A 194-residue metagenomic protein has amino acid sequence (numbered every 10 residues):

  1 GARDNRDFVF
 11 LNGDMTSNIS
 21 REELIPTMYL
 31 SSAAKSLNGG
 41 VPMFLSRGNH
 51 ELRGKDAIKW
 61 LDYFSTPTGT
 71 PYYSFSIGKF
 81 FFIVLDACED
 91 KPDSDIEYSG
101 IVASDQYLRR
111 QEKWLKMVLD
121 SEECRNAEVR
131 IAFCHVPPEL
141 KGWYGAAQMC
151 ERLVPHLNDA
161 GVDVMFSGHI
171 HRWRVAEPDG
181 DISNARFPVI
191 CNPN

Functional and structural regions predicted by a protein language model:
G1-E23: N-terminal active-site segment of His-dependent metallophosphoesterases
D7, E128-R130, D163: Conserved acidic residues
V9-L11, L45, A132, F166: Residue-level marker for buried hydrophobic side chains located in beta-strands that build the well-ordered beta-sheet
L11-T16, L119-K141: Short acidic, glycine-rich surface-loop motifs adjacent to enzyme active sites
G13-D14, G48-N49, H135, G168-H169: Active-site glycine-centered loops adjacent to acidic/histidine catalytic or metal-binding residues that shape
E23-C124, R152-N158, V164, H171-P193: Extended active-site neighborhood of metal-dependent phosphoesterases/phosphodiesterases
K91, P138, G142-Q148: Active-site His/acidic residue clusters
A132-E139, D163-W173: Histidine-centered catalytic micro-motifs
